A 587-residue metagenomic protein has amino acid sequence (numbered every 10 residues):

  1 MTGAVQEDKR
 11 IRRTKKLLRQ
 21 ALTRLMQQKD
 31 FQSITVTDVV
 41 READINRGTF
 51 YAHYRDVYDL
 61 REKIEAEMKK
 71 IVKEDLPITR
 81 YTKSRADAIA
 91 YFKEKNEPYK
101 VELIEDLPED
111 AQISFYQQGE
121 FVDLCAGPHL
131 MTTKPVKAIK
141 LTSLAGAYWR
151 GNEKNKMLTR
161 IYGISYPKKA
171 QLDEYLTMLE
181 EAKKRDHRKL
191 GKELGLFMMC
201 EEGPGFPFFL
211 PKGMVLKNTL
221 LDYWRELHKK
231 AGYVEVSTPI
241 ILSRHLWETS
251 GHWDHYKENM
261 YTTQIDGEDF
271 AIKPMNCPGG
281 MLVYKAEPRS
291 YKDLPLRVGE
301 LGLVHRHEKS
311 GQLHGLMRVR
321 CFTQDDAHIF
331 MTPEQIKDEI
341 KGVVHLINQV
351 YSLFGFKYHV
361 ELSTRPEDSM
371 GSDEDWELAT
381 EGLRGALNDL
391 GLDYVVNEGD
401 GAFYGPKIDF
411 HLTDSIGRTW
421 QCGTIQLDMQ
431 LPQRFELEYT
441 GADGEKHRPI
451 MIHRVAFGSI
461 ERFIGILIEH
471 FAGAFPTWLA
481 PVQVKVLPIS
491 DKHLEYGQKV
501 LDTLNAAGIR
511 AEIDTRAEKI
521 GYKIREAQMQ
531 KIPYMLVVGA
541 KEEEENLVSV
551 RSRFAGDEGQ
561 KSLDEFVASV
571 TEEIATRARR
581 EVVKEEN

Functional and structural regions predicted by a protein language model:
T2-Q6, Q27-F31, D44-I45, Y51-R61: HTH DNA-binding helix-turn interface
R13-T35: Short, amphipathic alpha-helix enriched in basic
T14, N46-R47: Short coil turns linking two alpha-helices in DNA-binding domains
L18, T37-E42, F50: Append "Primarily bacterial transcriptional regulators
E62-N587: NTP/phosphate- and nucleic-acid-binding module
